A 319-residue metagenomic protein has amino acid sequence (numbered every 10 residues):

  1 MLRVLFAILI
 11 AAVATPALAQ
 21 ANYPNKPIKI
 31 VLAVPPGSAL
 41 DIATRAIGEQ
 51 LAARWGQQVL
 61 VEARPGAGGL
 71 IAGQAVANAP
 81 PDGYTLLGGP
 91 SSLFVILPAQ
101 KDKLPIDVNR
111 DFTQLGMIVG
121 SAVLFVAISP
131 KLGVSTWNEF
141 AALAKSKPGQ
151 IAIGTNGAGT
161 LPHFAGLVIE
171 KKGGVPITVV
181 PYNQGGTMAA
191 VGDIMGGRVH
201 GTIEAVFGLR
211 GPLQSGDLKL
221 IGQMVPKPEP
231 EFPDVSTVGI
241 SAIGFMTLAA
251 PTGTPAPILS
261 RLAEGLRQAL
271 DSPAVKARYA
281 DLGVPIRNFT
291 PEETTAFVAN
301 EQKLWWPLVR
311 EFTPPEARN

Functional and structural regions predicted by a protein language model:
M1-F6: Bacterial N-terminal signal peptides that target proteins for export
A14-P16: N-terminal signal peptide c-region/cleavage motif recognized by signal peptidases
A19-D111, Q150, K171-G201, N288 (+1 more regions): N-terminal (or domain-start) structured segment
N25-P27, K171-K172, S260-N319: An extracytoplasmic/periplasmic, membrane-proximal ligand-sensing/linker region
A39, A43, I47, A72 (+9 more regions): Hydrophobic alpha-helical segments typical of transmembrane helices and their membrane-interface/capping positions
R45, E49, A53, Q74 (+10 more regions): Solvent-exposed, polar/charged alpha-helical surfaces in well-ordered, non-transmembrane soluble domains, broadly
A75-Y84, A99-A189, P226, V235 (+2 more regions): Hinge/capping helix and adjacent helix->loop/strand transition within the periplasmic-binding protein
S92-K103, V168-K172, H200-P233, W306: A ligand-binding cleft/hinge motif common to bilobed small-molecule-binding domains
